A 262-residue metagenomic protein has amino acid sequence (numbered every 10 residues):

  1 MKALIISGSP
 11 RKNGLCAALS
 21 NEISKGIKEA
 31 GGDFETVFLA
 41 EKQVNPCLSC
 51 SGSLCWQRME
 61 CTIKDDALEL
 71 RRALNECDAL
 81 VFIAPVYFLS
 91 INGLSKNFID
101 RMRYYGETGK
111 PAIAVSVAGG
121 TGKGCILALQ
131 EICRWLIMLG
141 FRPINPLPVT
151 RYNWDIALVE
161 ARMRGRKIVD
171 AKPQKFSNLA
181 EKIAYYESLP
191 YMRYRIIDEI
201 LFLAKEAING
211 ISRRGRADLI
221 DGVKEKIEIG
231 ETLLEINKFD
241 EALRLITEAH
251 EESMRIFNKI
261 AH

Functional and structural regions predicted by a protein language model:
M1-I83, L89-I99, R162-R164, I168-V169 (+1 more regions): N-terminal beta1-alpha1-beta2 submodule of the flavodoxin-like/Rossmannoid cofactor-binding fold
M1-P10, F98-K123: Long, low-complexity, intrinsically disordered polar/charged segments
R71-A73, Y105-G106, W135: Short, conserved, surface-exposed binding loops centered on an aromatic residue
K96-M102, L127-E131, A161: Charged helix-capping and loop-helix junction motifs
M102, G106, L139-P143, G165-K172: Short, well-ordered alpha-helical segments in soluble proteins
T108-R151, D155-V159: Short, glycine-/small-residue-rich phosphate/pyrophosphate-handling segment
